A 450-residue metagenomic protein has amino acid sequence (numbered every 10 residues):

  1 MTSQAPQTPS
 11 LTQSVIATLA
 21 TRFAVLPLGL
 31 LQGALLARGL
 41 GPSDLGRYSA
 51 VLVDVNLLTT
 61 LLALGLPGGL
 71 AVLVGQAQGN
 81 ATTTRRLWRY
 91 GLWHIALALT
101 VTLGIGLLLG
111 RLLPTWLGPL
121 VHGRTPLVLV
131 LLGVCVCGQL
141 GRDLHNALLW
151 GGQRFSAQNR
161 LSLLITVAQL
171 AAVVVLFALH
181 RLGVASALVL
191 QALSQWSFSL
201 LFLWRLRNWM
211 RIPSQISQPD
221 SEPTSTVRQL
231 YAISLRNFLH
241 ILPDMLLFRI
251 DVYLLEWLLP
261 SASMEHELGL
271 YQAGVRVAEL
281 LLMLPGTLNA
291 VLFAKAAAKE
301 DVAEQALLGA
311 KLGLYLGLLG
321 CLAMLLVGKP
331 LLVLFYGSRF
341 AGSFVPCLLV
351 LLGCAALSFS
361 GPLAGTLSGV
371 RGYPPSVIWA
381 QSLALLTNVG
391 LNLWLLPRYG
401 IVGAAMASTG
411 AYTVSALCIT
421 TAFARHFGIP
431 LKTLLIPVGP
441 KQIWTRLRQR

Functional and structural regions predicted by a protein language model:
T2-L11, S156, V184-V189, L200-F248 (+3 more regions): Interhelical loop/hinge segments that connect adjacent transmembrane helices in multipass membrane
P9, Q13-G29, V51, N56 (+3 more regions): Membrane-water interface segments that mark the loop-to-transmembrane alpha-helix transition
P9-A71, L103-G106, G110, C135 (+4 more regions): Signature of the first transmembrane helix
Q13-L30, L164-I165, Q169, A187-W209 (+2 more regions): Transmembrane helical elements of multi-pass membrane transporters/channels
G33-A34, A63-G79, W150-G151, M210-R211 (+3 more regions): Helix-loop junctions and terminal segments of transmembrane helices in multi-pass membrane transport/translocation
G110-L131, A262-H266, L326-S358: Interfacial segments at transmembrane-helix termini and the short loops linking adjacent helices
P126-V130, N159-R211, S382-T387, I401-R425: Hydrophobic alpha-helical transmembrane segments
C137-R160, A297-A298, L352-A380: Membrane-interface junctions at transmembrane-helix termini in multi-pass inner-membrane proteins
